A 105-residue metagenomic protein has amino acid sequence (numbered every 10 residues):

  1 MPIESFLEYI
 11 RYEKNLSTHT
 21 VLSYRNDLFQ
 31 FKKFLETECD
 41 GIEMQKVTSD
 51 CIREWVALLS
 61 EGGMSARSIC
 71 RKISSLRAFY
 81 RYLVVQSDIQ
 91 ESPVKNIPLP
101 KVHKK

Functional and structural regions predicted by a protein language model:
E4-H19, R25-K105: N-terminal core-binding DNA-recognition domain of tyrosine recombinases/integrases
